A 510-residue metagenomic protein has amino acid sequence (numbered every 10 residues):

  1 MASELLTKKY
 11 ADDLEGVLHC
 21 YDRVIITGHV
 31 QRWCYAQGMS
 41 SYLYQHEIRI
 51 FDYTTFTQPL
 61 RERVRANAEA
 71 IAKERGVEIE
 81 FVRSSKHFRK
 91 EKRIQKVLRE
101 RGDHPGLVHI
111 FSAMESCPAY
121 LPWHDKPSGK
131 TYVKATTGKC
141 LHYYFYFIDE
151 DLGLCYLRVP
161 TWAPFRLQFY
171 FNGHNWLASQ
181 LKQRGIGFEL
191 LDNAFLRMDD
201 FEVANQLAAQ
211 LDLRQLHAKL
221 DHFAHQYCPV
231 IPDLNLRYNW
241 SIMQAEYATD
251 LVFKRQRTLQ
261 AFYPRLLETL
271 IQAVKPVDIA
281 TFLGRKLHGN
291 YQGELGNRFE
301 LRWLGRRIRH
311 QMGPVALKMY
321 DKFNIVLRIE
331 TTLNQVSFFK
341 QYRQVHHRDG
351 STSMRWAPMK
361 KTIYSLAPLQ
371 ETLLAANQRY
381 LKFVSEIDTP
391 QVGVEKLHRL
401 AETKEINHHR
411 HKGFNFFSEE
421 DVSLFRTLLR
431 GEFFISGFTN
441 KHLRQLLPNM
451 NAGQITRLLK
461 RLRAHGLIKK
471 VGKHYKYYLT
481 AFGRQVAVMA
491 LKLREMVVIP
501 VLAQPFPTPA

Functional and structural regions predicted by a protein language model:
M1-T372, A376: Long, compositionally biased intrinsically disordered regions
H347-F416: Long, low-complexity, charged/polar intrinsically disordered regions in eukaryotic proteins
R430-I435, K473: Short helix-capping/hinge SLiMs at alpha-helix to coil transitions
F434-L447: Short acidic, hydrophobic short linear motifs in intrinsically disordered regions
N449-A464: Short amphipathic alpha-helical interaction segments
R463-K473: A short, conserved structural fragment
Y475-T480: Minor-groove-contacting beta-hairpin "wing" of winged helix-turn-helix DNA-binding domains
F482-A510: Short, amphipathic alpha-helical interaction segments positioned at domain boundaries
